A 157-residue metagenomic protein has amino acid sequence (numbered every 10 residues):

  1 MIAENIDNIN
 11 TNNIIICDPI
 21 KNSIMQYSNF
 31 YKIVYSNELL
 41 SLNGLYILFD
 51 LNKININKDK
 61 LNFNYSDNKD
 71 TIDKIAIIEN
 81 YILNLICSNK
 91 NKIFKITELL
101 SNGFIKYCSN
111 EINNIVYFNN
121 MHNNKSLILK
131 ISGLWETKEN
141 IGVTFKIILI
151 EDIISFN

Functional and structural regions predicted by a protein language model:
M1, F156-N157: Intrinsic disorder/low-complexity signal
M1-I96: OB-fold ssDNA-binding interfaces and closely related basic DNA-contact patches used across DNA replication/repair
N102-I115: A beta-strand/beta-hairpin structural motif
I105, L127, F145: A broad, low-specificity signal marking well-ordered, structured residues that form hydrophobic/aromatic
C108, N119, I148-I150: A structural detector for beta-sheet-dominated domains
N113-I128: Short nucleic-acid-contacting surface segments enriched for D/E, G, S/T with interspersed K/R
I131-F156: OB-fold single-stranded nucleic acid-binding module
